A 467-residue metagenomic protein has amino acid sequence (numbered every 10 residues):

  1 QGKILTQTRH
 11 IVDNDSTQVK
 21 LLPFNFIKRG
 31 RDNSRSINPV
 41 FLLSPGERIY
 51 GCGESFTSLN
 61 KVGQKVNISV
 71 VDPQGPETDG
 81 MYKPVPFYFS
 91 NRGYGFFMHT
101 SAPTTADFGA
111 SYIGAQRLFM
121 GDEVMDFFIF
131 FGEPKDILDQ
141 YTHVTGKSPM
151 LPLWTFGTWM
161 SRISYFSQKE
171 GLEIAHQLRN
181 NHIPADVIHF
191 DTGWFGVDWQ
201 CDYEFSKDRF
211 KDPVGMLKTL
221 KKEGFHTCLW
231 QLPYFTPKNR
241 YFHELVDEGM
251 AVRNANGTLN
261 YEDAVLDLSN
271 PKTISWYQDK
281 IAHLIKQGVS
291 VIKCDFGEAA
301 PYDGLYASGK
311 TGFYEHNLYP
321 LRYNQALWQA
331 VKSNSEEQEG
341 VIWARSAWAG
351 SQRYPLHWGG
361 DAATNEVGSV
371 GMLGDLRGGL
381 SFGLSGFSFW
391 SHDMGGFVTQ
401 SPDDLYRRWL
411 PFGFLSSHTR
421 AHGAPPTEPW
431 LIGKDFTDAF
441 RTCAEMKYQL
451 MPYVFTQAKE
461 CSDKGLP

Functional and structural regions predicted by a protein language model:
Q1-P152, R162-I163, Q168, A175-N180: Catalytic and substrate-binding clefts that recognize carbohydrates or anionic sugar/phosphate headgroups
Q7, N14-S16, R29, R35-I37 (+1 more regions): Aromatic- and carboxylate-enriched substrate-binding clefts and catalytic-loop regions of carbohydrate-active enzymes
G80-Y82, N91, M120-V124, L153 (+5 more regions): Short, solvent-exposed loop/turn segments at the edges of secondary structure
Q140, E173, K272, W276-K280 (+2 more regions): A non-catalytic, amphipathic alpha-helix used as a structural packing/dimerization or gating element in enzyme scaffolds
V144-S161, V252-V265: N-terminal small/glycine-rich loop or linker at the start of catalytic domains across soluble metabolic enzymes
T145, R179-H182, G224, I285 (+6 more regions): Structural signal for hydrophobic packing residues in well-ordered secondary-structure cores of soluble enzyme domains
S161-Y165, G171-N181, D186, F190 (+1 more regions): C-terminal substrate/ligand-recognition segments
T427-P467: Glycan-recognition and catalytic regions of carbohydrate-active enzymes
